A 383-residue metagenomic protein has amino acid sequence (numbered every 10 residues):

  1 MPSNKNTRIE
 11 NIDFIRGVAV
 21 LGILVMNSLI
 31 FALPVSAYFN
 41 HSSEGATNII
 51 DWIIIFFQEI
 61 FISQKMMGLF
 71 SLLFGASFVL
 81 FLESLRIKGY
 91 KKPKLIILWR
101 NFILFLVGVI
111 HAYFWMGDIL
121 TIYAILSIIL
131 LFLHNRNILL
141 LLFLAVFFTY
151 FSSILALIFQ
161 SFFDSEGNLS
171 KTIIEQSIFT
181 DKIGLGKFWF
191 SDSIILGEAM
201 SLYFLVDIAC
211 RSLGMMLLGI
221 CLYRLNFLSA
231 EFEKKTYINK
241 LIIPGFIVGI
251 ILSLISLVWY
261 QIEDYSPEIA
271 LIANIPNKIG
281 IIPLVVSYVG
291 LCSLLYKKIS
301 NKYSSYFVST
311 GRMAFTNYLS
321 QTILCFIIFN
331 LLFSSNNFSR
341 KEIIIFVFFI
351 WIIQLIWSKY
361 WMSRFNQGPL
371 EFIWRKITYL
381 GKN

Functional and structural regions predicted by a protein language model:
M1-L73: N-terminal signal-anchor module of multipass membrane proteins
R8-F14, V18-V20, N239-I242, Y296-L324 (+1 more regions): Functional transmembrane helices that form membrane-embedded active or gating regions
V25-S28, F105-A112, F148-I158, I247-I255 (+1 more regions): Aromatic-anchored segments of alpha-helical transmembrane domains
A46-I60, L185-S201, D264-L271: Juxtamembrane membrane-water interface segments that cap and precede transmembrane helices
G68-E83, L120-F132, D207-A230, K278-S300: Specific transmembrane alpha-helix
K91-P93, I129-F147, C221-P244: Solvent-exposed interhelical
V146-R224: Long hydrophobic alpha-helical segments that form multi-pass transmembrane helix bundles in integral membrane proteins
D264-S363: Alpha-helical transmembrane segments of multi-pass integral membrane proteins
